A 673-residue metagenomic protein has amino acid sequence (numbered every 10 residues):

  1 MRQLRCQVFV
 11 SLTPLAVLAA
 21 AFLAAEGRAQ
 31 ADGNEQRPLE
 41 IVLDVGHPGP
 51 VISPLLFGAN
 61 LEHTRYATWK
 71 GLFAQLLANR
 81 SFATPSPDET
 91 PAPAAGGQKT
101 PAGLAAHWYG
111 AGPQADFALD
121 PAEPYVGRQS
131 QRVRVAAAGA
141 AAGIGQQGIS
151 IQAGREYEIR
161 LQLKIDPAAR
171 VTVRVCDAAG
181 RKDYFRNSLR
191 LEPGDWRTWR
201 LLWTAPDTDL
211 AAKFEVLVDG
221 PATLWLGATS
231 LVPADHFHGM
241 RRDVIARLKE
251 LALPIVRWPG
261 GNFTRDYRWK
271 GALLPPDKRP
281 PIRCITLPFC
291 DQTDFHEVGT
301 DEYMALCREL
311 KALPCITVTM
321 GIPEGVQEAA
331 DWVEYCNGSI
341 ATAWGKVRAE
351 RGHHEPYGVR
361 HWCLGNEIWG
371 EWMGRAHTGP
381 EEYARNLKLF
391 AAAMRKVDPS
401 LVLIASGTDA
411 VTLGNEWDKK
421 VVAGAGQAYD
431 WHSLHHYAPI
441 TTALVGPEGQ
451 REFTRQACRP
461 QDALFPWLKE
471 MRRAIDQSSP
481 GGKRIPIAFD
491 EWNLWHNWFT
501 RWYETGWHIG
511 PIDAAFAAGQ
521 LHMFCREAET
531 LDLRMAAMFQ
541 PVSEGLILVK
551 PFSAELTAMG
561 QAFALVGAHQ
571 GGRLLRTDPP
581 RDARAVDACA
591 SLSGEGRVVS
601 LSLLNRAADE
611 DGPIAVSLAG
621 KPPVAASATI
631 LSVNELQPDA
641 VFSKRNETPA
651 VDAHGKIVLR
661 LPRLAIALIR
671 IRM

Functional and structural regions predicted by a protein language model:
Q30-H296, L313-C315, P323, A330 (+5 more regions): Extracellular and organelle-lumenal recognition/adhesion modules and their flexible linkers in secreted
L55, H63-T64, R484-R597: Aromatic/acidic polysaccharide-binding cleft in carbohydrate-active enzymes
Q162-D166, T204-P206, A568, L604-R606 (+1 more regions): Solvent-exposed strand-to-loop "edge" motifs in beta-rich extracellular domains
W203-P206, A211-K213, P233-L253, H296 (+7 more regions): An active-site-proximal structural segment forming one wall of the substrate-binding cleft that immediately precedes
A212-T223, T378-A514, Q520, A585: Noncatalytic carbohydrate-binding groove/subsite architecture in carbohydrate-active enzymes
V218-D219, P259-G260, A343-T378, H435-I440 (+1 more regions): Active-site groove signature of glycoside hydrolases
R584-P622, A628, L664-R670: Carbohydrate-binding surface patches
K621-L661: Acidic, Ser/Thr/Pro-rich beta/coil linker or hinge segments at domain junctions
